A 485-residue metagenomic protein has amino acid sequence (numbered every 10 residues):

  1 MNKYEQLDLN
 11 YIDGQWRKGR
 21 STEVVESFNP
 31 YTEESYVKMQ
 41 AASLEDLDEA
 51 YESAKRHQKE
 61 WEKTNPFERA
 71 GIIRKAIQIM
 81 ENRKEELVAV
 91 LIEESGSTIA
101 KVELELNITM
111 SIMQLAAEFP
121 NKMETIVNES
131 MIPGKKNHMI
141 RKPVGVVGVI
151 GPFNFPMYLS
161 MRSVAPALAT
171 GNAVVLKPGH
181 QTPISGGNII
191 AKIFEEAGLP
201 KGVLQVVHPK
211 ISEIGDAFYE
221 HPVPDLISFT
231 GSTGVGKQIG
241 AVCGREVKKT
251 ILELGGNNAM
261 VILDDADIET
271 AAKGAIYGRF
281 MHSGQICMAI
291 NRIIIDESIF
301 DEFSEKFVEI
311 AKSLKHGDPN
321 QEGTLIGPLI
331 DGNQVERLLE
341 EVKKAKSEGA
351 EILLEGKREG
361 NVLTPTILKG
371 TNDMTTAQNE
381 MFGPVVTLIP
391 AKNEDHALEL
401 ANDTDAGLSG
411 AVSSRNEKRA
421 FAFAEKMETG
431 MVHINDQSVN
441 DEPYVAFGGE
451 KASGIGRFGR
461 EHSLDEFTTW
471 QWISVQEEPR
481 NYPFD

Functional and structural regions predicted by a protein language model:
M1-K135: N-terminal Rossmann-like NAD(P)+-binding subdomain of aldehyde/semialdehyde dehydrogenases
E33, R69, L91, M113 (+9 more regions): Residue-level signal for inorganic ion chemistry
E34-K38, P224, K315, E348 (+1 more regions): Conserved C-terminal structural/oligomerization subdomain of aldehyde/semialdehyde dehydrogenase
Y36-A42, H57-K63, V149, M260-L263 (+4 more regions): Short, well-ordered beta-strand elements within core beta-sheets of diverse protein domains
Q58, E62, I77-K84, V88 (+18 more regions): Structural signal for hydrophobic packing residues in well-ordered secondary-structure cores of soluble enzyme domains
V127-T270: Rossmann-like NAD(P) dinucleotide-binding subdomain of oxidoreductase/dehydrogenase enzymes
A173-V175, I352, M431: A short hydrophobic/small-residue beta-strand
G234-N372, D395, I434, Y482-P483: ALDH superfamily catalytic-core signature
